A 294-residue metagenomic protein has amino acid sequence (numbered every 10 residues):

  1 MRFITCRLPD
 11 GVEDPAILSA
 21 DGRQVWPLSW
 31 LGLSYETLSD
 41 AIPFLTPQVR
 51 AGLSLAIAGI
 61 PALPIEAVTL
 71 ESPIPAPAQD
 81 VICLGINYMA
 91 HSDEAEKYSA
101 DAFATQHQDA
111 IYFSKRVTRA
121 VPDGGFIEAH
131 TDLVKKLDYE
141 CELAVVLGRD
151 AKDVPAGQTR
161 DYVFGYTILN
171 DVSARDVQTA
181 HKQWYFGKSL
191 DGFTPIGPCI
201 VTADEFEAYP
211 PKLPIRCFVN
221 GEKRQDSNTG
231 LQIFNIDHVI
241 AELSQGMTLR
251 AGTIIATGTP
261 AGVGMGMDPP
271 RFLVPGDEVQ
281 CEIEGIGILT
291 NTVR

Functional and structural regions predicted by a protein language model:
M1-Q106, A110, Q280: N-terminal non-catalytic cap/leader segment that marks the start of a structured domain
I4, E71-P73, A100-F103, E128-L137 (+3 more regions): A generic local secondary-structure boundary/capping motif
R7, C83-L84, S114, D138-G148 (+3 more regions): Short beta-strand segments
L8-D10, L18-Q24, L147-R149, A203 (+2 more regions): Short acidic-glycine loop/turn motifs at beta-strand connectors
E13, V49-R50, P61-L63, V68-T69 (+4 more regions): Catalytic-pocket segment enriched in acidic/His residues
Y98, I111-H130, A151-K152, G192-V201 (+1 more regions): Short catalytic-site patches enriched in acidic/histidine residues that coordinate or position cofactors/metals
A100-V121, Y139, V274-G285: Structural signature of FAD isoalloxazine-binding scaffolds in flavoprotein oxidoreductases
V121-T159, F164, L169-S173: Non-heme Fe(II) oxygenase catalytic core, chiefly the N-lobe of the double-stranded beta-helix
